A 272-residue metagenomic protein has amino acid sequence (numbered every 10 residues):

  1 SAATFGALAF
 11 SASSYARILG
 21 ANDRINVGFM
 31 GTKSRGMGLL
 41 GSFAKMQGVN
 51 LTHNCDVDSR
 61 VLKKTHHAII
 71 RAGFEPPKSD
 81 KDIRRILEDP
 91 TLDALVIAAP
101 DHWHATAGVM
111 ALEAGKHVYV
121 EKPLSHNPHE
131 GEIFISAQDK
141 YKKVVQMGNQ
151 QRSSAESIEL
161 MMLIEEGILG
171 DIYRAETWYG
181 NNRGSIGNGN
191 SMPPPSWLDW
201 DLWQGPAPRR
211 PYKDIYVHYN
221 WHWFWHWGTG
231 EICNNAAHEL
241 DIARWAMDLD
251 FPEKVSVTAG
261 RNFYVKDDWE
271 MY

Functional and structural regions predicted by a protein language model:
S1-H117, H129-V144: N-terminal glycine-/serine-/threonine-rich beta1-alpha1-beta2 phosphate-ribose binding loop of Rossmann-like
I18-G20, S191-M192, V265-W269: Short glycine-biased active-site loop of nucleotidyltransferases that positions the nucleotide triphosphate and helps
M37, A105, V109, E132 (+3 more regions): A structural signal for well-ordered alpha-helical segments within the folded catalytic domains of diverse enzymes
H53-C55, V96, Y173-E176, Q204 (+1 more regions): Residues embedded in well-ordered beta-strands within globular domains across many folds
D58, W178-G184, A207, A259-F263: Glycine-rich beta-alpha junction loops
A105, S185, V265: Glycine/Thr-rich phosphate-binding loops of Rossmann-like dinucleotide-binding domains
H117-Y119, S125-L202: A contiguous active-site-proximal alpha/beta segment in oxidoreductase catalytic domains
D201-Y272: Rossmann-like dinucleotide-binding domain that binds NAD(P)(H)
